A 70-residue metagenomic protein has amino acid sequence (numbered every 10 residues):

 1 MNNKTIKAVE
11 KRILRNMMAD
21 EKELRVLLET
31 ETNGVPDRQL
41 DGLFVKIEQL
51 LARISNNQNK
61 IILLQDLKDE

Functional and structural regions predicted by a protein language model:
N2-K7: Long, low-complexity or tandemly repetitive, helically biased scaffold regions used for multimeric assembly/adhesion
R12, N16-E70: Short, charge-rich amphipathic interface segments used for partner binding and complex assembly
